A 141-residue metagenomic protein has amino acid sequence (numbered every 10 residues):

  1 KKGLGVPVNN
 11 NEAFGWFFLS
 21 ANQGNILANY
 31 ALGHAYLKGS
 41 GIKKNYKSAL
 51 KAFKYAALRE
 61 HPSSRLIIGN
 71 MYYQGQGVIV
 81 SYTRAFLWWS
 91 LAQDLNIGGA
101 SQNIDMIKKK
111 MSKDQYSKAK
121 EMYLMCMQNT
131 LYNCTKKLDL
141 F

Functional and structural regions predicted by a protein language model:
K1-K2, N29-K38, I42, A52 (+2 more regions): Hydrophobic face of amphipathic alpha-helices that form TPR/SEL1-like repeat modules and related alpha-solenoid
K2-L4, N9, N22-I26, K38-S40 (+6 more regions): Short helix-capping/linker turns of helical repeat alpha-solenoids
G15, Y30, L66, F86-L87 (+1 more regions): TPR/TPR-like alpha-solenoid signature
L19-S20, Y55-A56, A92: Canonical positions in the second alpha-helix
F86-I97: Short, flexible beta-strand-to-coil junctions
G98-F141: Terminal, low-structured helical/coil segments at or just beyond the last alpha-helical repeat
